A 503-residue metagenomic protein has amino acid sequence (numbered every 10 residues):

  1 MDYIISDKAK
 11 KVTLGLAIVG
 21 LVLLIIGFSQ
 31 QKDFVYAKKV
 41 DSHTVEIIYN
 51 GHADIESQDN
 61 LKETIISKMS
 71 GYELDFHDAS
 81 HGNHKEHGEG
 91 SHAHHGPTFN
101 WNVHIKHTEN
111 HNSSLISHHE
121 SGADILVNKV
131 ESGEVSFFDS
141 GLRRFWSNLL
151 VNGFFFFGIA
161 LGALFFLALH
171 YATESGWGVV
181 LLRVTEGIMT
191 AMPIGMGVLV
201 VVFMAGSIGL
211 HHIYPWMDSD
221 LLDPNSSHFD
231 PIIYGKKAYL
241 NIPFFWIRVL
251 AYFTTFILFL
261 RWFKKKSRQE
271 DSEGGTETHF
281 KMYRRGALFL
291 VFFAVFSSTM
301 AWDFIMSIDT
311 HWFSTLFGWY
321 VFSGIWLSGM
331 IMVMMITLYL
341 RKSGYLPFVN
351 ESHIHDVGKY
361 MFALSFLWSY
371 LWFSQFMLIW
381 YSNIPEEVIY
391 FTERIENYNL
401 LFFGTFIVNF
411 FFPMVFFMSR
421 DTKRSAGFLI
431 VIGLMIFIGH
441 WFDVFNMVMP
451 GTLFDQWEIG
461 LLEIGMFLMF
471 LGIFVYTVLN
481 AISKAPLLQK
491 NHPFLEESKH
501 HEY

Functional and structural regions predicted by a protein language model:
M1-S42, H77-G141, H212-A238, K264 (+4 more regions): Extramembrane terminal tails and long inter-domain/linker segments of multi-pass membrane proteins
V19, D124, N128-E131, S147 (+2 more regions): Long, contiguous internal "core" modules enriched in hydrophobic/ aromatic residues
Q31-A37, R143, G153-D271: Transmembrane-helix bundle segments that line or gate the permeation/cavity pathway in multi-pass membrane proteins
A160-F165, G197-V198, V249-L260, S323-L338 (+2 more regions): Hydrophobic cores of alpha-helical transmembrane segments in multi-pass inner/ER membrane proteins, independent
L199, G427-I438: Central hydrophobic cores of alpha-helical transmembrane segments in multi-pass integral membrane proteins
V295-T299, L434-F445: Aromatic-anchored segments of alpha-helical transmembrane domains
D309-S314, I384, T422-A426, F445-L462: Extracellular/periplasmic helix-loop-helix junctions in multi-pass membrane proteins
F317-V321, E386-F406, F454-V478: Membrane-interface transmembrane-helix boundary segments in multi-pass integral membrane proteins
